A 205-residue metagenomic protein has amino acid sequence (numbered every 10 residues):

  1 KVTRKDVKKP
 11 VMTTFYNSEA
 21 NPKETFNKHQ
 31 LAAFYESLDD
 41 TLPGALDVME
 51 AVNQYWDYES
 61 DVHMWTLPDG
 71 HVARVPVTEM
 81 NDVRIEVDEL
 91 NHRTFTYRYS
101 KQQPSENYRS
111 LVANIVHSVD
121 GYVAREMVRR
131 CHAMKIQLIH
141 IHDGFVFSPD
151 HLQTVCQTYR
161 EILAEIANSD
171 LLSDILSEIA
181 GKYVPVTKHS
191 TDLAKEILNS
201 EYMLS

Functional and structural regions predicted by a protein language model:
K1-S205: Conserved catalytic core of nucleotide polymerization and phosphodiester-bond processing enzymes
